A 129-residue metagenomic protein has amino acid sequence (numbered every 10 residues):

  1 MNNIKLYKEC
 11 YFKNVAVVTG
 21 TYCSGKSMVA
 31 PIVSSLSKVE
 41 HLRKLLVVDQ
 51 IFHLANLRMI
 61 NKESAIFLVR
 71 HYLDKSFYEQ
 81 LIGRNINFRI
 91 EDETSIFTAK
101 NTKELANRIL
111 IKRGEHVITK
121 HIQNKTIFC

Functional and structural regions predicted by a protein language model:
M1-E9: Pre-Walker A adenine-sensing motif
K8, P31, I118-H121: A general structural signal for short secondary-structure junctions and capping/turn motifs
E9-C10, S35: An N-terminal structural lobe/cap that precedes and organizes the functional/catalytic core across diverse proteins
F12-V15, K125-T126: Pre-Walker A (Motif I) flank of P-loop NTPase domains
V18: Hydrophobic anchor at the beta1->P-loop junction of P-loop NTPases
S24-H41: A conserved segment at the C-terminal end of the G1
L45-F128: PAPS-dependent sulfation machinery
